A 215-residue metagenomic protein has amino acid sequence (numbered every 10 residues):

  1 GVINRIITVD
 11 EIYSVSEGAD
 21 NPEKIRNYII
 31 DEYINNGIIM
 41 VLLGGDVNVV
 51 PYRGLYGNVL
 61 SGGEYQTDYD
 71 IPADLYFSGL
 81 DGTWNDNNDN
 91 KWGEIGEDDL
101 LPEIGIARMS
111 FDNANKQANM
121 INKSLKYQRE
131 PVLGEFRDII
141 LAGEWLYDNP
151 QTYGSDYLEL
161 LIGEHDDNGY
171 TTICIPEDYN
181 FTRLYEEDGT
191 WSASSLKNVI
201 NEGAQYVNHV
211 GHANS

Functional and structural regions predicted by a protein language model:
G1-S215: Cysteine-dependent hydrolase recognition
